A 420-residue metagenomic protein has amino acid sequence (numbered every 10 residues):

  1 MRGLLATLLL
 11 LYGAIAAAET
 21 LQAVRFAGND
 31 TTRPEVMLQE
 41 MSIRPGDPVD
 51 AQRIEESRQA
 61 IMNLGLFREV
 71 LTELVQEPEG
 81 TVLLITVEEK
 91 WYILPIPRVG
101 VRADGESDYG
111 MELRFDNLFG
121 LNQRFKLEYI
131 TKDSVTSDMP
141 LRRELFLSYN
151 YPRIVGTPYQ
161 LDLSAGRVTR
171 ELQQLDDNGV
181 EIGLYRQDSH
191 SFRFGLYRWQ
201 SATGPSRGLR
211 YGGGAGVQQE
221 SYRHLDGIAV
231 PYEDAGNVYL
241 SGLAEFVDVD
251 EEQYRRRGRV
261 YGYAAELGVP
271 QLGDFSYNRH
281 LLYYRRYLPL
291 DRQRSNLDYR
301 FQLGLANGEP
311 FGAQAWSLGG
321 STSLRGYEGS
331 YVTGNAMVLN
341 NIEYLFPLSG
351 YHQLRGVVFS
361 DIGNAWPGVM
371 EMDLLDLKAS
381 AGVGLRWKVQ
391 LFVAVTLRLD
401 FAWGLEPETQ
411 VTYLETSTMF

Functional and structural regions predicted by a protein language model:
M1-L10: Sec-dependent signal peptide recognition, specifically the positively charged N-region followed immediately by
G13-I15: N-terminal signal peptide c-region/cleavage motif recognized by signal peptidases
A18-G105, E112, E128-I130, V135-S148 (+3 more regions): Periplasmic polypeptide-binding modules associated with outer-membrane biogenesis and secretion
T32, Y92-L94, F119-G120, S134-V135 (+9 more regions): Short beta-strands and strand-coil junctions in structured, solvent-facing domains, enriched
M41, R259-F420: C-terminal transmembrane beta-barrel domains of outer membrane proteins
E79-G80, T86-S241, F246-V249, L318-T322 (+4 more regions): Gram-negative/organellar outer-membrane beta-barrel architecture
L121-F125, L161-D162, Y239-Y283, G356: Surface-exposed extracellular loop regions of Gram-negative outer-membrane beta-barrel proteins
